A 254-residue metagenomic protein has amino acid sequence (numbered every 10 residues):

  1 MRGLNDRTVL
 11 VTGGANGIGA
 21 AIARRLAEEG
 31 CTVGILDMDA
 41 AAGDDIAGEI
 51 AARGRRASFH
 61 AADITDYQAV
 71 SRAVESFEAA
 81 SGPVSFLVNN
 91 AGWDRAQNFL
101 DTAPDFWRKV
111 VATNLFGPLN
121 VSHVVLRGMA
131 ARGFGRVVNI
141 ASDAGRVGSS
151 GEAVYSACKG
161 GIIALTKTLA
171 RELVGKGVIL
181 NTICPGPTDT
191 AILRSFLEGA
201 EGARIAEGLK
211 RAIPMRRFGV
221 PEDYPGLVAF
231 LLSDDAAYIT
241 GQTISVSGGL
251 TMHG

Functional and structural regions predicted by a protein language model:
A40-A41, A61-A73, P104, E222-D223: The beta1-alpha1 cofactor-binding region of Rossmann-like NAD(H)/NADP(H)-dependent oxidoreductases
N98-F99, F106-V111, L209: Substrate-binding pocket helix/loop in short-chain dehydrogenase/reductase
L100, V147-A153, G175-K176, R216 (+1 more regions): Active-site loop immediately N-terminal to the catalytic Tyr-X3-Lys motif of short-chain dehydrogenase/reductase
S122, C158, T166: Active-site helix of classical SDR
R127, R171-G175, A237: Alpha-helical segment proximal to the catalytic Tyr-Lys
S142: Residue(s) in the substrate-gating loop at a strand-loop-helix junction that position the organic substrate next
V147, A229, T240-G254: Short C-terminal tail/terminal secondary-structure segment of NAD(P)H-dependent dehydrogenase/reductase domains
